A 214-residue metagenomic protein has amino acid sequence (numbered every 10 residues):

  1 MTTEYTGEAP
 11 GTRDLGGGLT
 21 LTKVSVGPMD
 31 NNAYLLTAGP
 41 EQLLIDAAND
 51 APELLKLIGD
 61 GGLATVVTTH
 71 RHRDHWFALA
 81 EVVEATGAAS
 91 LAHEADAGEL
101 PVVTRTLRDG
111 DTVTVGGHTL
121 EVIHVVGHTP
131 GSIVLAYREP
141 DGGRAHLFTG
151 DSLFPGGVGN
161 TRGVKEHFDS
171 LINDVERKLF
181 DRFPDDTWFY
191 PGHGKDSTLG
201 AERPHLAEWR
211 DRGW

Functional and structural regions predicted by a protein language model:
M1-G11: Short glycine- and acidic-rich boundary segments immediately preceding or forming the N-terminal edge of structured
P10-G61, V134-G150: Conserved beta-strand hairpin/beta-sheet module of binuclear metal-dependent hydrolase folds, prominently
T20-T22, L120-I123: Conserved N-terminal boundary motif of the eukaryotic protein kinase catalytic domain
V24-V26, T104, H124-V126: Short Gly/Pro-enriched turn/cap motifs at secondary-structure boundaries
Q42, N49-E121, R138, G143-A145 (+1 more regions): Active-site HxH/HxHxD metal-binding segment of metal-dependent hydrolases
Q42, P130-W214: Metallo-beta-lactamase
V66-W76, I123-S132, Y190-D196: Histidine-centered catalytic micro-motifs
